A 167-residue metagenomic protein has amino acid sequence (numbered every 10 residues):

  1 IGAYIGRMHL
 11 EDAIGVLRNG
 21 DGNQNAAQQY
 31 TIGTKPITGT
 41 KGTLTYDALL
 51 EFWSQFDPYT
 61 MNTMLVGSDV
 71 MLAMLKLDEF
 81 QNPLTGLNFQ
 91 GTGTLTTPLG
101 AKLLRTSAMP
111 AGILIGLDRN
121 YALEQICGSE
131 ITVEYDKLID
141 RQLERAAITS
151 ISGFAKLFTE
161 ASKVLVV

Functional and structural regions predicted by a protein language model:
I1-Q55, V166-V167: Alpha-helical scaffold segments that mediate packing/assembly in large oligomeric complexes
R7, I14, V70-L72, M109 (+1 more regions): Short loop/turn segments at secondary-structure transitions that flank enzyme active sites
L10-I14, P58-N62, F80, L84 (+1 more regions): Intrinsically disordered or highly flexible coil/loop and linker segments, enriched in small and charged/polar residues
G20-N23, D69-A73, F158: Short, catalytically relevant binding-site loops at active-site mouths
G42, M64-G67, I139: Active-site-proximal structural scaffolding
L44-Y46, M61, M71-L75: Domain-core detector
L50-S68: Extended amphipathic alpha-helical segments with heptad-repeat/coiled-coil character used for oligomerization, fusion
L77-V167: Sequence/fold signature of self-assembling virion shell proteins
